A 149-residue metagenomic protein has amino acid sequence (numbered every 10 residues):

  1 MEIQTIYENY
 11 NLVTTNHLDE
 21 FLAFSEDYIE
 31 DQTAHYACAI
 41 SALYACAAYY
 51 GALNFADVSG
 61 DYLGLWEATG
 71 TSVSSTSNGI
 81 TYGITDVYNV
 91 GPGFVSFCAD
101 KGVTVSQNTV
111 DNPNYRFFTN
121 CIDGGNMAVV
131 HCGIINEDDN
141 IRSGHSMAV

Functional and structural regions predicted by a protein language model:
M1-I84: Active-site-adjacent structural segments surrounding the nucleophilic cysteine of cysteine proteases and isopeptidases
D61-A148: Conserved active-site-adjacent core of cysteine acyl-enzyme catalytic domains
